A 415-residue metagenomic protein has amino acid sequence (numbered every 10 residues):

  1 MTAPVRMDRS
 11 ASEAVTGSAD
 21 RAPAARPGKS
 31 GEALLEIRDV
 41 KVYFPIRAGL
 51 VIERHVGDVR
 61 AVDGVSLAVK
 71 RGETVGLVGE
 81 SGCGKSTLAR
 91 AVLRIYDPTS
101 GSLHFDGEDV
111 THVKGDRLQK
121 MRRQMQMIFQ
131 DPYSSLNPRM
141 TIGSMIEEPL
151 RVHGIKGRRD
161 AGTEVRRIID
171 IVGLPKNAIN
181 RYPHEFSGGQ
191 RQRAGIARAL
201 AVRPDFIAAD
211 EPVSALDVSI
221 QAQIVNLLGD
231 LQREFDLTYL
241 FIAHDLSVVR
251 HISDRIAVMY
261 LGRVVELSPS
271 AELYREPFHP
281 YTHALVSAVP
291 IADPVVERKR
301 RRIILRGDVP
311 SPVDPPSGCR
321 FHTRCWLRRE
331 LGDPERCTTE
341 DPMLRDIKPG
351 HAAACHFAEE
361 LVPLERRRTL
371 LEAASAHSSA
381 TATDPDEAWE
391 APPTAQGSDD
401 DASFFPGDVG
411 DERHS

Functional and structural regions predicted by a protein language model:
A3-R9, A14-A33, I46-E53, D58 (+1 more regions): Short catalytic/signature loops enriched in Gly
V51-H55, V110-Q126, V152, R159 (+2 more regions): ABC ATPase NBD coupling module
G101-D109: Conserved ABC transporter NBD signature motif
E108-D109, D160-N177, D230, V286-S287: Conserved ABC ATPase "signature" region
Y182-F186, Q190: Conserved ABC ATPase signature
R203: Conserved catalytic motifs of ABC-family nucleotide-binding domains
A208, P212-L216, I220-R298: P-loop NTP-binding/switch modules centered on Walker-like glycine-rich loops
